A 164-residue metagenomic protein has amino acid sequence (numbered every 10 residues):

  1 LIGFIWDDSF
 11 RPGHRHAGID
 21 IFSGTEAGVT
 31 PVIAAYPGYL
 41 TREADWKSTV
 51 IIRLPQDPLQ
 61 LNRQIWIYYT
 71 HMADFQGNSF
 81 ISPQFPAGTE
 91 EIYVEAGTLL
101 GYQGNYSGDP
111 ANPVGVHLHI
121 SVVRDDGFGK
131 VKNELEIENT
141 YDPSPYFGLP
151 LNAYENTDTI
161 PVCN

Functional and structural regions predicted by a protein language model:
L1-T49, P55-D57, A96, N105 (+2 more regions): Surface-exposed, glycine-biased beta-strand/turn segments
R11-T25, Q56-T70, S82-Q84, R124-E134 (+1 more regions): Small beta-barrel nucleic-acid-binding modules, principally OB-folds
A34-G88, P113-H119: Zn2+-dependent peptidoglycan hydrolase active-site motif and core
R63-I65, Q84-T98, P113-N164: Acidic, glycine-rich catalytic/binding loops that coordinate metals and/or anionic ligands
F75, Y106-G108, D125-F128: Short Gly/Pro-enriched loop/turn and capping motifs at secondary-structure junctions
Q103-H117: Active-site loop architecture of trypsin-fold serine endopeptidases
